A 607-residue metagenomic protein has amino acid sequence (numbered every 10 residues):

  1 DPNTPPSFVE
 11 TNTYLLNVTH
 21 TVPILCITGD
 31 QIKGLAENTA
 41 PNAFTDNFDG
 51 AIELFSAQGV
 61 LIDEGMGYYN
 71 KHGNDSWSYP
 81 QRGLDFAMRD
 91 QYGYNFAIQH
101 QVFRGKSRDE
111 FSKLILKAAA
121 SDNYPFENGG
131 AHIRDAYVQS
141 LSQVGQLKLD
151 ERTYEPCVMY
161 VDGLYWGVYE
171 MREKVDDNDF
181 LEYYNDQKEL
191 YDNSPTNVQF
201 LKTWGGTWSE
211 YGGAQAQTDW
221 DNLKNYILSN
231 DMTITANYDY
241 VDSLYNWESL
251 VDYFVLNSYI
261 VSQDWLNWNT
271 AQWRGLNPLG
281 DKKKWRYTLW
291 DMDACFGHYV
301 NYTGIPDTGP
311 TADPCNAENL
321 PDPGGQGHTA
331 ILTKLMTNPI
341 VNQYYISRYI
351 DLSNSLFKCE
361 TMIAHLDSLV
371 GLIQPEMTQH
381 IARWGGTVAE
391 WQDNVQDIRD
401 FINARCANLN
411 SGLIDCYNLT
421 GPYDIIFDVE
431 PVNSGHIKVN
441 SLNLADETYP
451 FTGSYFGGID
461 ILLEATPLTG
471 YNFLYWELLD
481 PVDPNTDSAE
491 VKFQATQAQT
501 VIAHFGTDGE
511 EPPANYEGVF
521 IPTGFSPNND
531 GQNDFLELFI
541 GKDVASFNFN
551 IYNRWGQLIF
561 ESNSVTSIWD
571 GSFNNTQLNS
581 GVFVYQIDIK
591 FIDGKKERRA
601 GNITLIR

Functional and structural regions predicted by a protein language model:
D1-N3, I459-A465, Q499-G506, V582-I589: Append "Rare intracellular matches occur via the same short Y/T/C beta-strand/loop motifs
T4, K33-N42, A51, A57-Y69 (+8 more regions): Middle-to-C-terminal accessory/interaction subdomains
I27, G34, A43-T207: Conserved ATP-binding subdomain of kinase catalytic cores across diverse folds
I27, Y423-P431, G435-I437, A503: A short, amphipathic beta-strand motif
L149, I459-D487: Surface-exposed interfaces of beta-sheet-rich extracellular modules
N440-G470, A495: Extracellular modular ligand-binding repeats in secreted and cell-surface proteins
S488-E510: Conserved "repeat-terminator" motif of extracellular CCP/Sushi domains
E511-R607: Short loop/turn motifs at secondary-structure boundaries
